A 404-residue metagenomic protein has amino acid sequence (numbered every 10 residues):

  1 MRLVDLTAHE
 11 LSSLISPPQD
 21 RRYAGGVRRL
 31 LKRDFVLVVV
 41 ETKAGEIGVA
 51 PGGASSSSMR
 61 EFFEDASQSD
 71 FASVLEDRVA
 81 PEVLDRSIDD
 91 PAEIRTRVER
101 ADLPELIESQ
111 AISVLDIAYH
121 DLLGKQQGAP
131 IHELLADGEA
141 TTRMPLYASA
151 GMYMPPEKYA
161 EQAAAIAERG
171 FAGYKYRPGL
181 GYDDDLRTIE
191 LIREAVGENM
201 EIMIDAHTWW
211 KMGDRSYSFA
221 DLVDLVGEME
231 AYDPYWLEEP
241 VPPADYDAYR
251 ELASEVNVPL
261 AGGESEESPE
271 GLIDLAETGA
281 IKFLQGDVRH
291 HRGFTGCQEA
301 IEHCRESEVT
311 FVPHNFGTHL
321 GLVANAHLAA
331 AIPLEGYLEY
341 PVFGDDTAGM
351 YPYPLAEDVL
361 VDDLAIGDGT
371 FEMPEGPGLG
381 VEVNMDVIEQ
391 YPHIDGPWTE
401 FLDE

Functional and structural regions predicted by a protein language model:
M1-I47, Q68, A72, S113 (+2 more regions): Non-catalytic terminal accessory/regulatory regions of metabolic enzymes
L3-A8, E41-Q126: Metal- or metallocofactor-binding catalytic centers and their adjacent structured scaffolds across diverse enzyme
V4, A8-P18, L30, F35 (+2 more regions): Flexible C-terminal active-site loop/helix
G45, L115, G128, D205 (+5 more regions): Conserved, mostly hydrophobic/aromatic
I107-A111, D116-Y153: Glycine-rich, aromatic-flanked loop segments that form ligand/cofactor-binding clefts across common enzyme folds
E139-V256: Metal-dependent enolase-superfamily TIM-barrel catalytic cores that perform enediolate-based chemistry
G151, R177-G181, D214, E238-P242 (+4 more regions): Glycine- and other small-residue-rich loops at beta-strand/loop junctions that grip anionic moieties
A244-A261, E266-T370: Shared catalytic-loop signature of beta/alpha-barrel
